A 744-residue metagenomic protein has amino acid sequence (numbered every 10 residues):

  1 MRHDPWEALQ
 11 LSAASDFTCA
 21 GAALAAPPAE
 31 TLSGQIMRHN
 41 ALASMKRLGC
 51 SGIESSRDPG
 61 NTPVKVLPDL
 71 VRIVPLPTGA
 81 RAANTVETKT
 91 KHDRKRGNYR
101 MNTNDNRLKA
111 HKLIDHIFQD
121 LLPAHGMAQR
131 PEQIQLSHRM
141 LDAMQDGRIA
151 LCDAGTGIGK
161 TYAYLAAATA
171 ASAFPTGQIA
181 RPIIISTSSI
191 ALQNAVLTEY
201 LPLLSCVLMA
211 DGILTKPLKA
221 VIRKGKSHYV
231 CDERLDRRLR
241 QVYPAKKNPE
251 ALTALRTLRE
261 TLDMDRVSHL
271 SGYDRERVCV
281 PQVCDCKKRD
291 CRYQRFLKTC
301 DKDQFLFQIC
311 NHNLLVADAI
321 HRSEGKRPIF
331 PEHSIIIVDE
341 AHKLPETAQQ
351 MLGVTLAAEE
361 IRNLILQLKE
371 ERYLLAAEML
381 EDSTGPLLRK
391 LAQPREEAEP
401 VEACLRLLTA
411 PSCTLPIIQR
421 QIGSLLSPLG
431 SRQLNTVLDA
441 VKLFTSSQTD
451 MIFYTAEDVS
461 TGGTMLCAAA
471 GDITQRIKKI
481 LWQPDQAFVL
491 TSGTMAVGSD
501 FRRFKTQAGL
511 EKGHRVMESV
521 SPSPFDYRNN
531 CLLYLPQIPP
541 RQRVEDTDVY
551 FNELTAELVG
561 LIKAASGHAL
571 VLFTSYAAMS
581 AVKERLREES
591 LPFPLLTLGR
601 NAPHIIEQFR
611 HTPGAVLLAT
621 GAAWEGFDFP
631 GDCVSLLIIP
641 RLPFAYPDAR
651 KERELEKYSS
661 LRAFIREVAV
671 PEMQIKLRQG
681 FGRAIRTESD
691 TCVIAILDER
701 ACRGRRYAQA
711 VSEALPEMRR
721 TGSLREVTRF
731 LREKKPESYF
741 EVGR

Functional and structural regions predicted by a protein language model:
S55, N102-P123, A128-P131, P175-Q308 (+4 more regions): A substrate-engagement module of RecA-like helicase motors
M127-M144: N-terminal pre-P-loop "Q-motif" helix
D146-A166: Walker A/P-loop
Y164, A170, A191-N194, T198-P202 (+3 more regions): Signature of the SF2 helicase/ATPase Hel1-core->accessory helical subdomain module
Q282-L306, A319-R327, R420-P539, Y550 (+3 more regions): A contiguous, basic/glycine-rich beta-loop/short-helix subdomain that forms a polymer-engagement track
P536-V549, N601-C702: Conserved RecA-like P-loop NTPase helicase motor core
P539-V571: Conserved interdomain hinge at the start of the Helicase C-terminal
T574-G599: Conserved helicase motor "Helicase C" RecA-like lobe of SF1/SF2 P-loop NTPases
